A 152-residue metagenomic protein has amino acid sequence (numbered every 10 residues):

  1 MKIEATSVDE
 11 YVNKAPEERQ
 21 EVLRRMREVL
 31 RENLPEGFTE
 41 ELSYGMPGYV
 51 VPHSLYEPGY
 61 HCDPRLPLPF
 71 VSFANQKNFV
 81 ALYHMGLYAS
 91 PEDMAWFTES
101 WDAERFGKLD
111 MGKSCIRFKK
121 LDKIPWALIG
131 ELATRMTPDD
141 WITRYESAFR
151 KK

Functional and structural regions predicted by a protein language model:
M1-K152: Charge-dense, helix-prone N-terminal extensions
